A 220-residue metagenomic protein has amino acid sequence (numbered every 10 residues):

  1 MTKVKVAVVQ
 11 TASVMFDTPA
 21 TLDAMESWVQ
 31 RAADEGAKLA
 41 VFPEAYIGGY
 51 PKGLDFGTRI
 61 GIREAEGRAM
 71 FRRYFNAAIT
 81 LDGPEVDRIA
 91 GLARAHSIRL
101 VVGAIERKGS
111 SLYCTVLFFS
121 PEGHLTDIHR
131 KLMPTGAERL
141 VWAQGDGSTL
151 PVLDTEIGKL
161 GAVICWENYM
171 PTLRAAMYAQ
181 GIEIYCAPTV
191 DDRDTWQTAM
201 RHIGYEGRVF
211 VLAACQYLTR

Functional and structural regions predicted by a protein language model:
M1-V8: Extreme N-terminal starter segment of soluble prokaryotic enzymes
Q10-S27: N-terminal phosphate-binding loop and adjacent alpha-helix
T18, Q30-P121, V190-R193, Q197-G207: Cys-nucleophile CN-hydrolase/nitrilase-fold catalytic domain and related Cys-dependent amidase chemistry that acts on
K38, E183, F210: Short acidic/polar active-site loop segments enriched in Thr and Asp
L81, E85-S97, E106-E183, P188-H202: Active-site catalytic loop in hydrolytic enzyme cores
V152, Q216-R220: C-terminal beta-strand edge segments of enzyme domains
